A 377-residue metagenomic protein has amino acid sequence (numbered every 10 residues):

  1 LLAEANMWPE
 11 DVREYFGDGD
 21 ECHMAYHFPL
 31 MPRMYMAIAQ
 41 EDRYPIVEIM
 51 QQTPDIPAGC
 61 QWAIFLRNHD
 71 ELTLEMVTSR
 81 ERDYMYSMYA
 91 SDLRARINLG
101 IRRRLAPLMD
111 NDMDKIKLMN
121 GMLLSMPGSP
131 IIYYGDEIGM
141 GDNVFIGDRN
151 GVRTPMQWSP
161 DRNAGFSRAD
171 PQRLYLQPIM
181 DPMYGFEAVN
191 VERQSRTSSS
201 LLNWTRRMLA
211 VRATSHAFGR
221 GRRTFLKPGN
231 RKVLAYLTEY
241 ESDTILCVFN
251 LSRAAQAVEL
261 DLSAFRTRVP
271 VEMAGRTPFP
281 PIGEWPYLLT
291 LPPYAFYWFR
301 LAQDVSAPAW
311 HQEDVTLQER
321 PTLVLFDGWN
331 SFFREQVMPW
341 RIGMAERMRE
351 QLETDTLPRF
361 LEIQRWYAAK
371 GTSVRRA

Functional and structural regions predicted by a protein language model:
L1-Q312: Active-site and adjacent substrate-binding regions of carbohydrate-active enzymes
Q312-A377: Conserved NTP-binding catalytic cores of kinases and kinase-like/nucleotidyltransferase enzymes across multiple kinase
